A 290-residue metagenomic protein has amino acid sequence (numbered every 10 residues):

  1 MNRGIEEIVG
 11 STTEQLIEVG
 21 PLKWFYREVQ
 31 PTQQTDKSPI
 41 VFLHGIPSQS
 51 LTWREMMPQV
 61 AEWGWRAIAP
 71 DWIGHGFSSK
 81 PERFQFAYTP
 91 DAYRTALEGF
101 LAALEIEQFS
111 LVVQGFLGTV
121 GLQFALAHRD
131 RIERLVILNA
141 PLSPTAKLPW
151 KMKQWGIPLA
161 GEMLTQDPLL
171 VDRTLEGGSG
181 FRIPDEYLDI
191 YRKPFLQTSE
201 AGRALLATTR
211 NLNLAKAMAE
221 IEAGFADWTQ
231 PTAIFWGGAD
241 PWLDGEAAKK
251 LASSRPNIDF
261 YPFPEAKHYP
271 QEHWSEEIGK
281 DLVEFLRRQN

Functional and structural regions predicted by a protein language model:
G4-K23: N-terminal cap/lid segment of alpha/beta-hydrolase-fold proteins
G20, R27-Q30, E62, A69-V113 (+1 more regions): Active-site loop/oxyanion-hole signature of alpha/beta-hydrolase fold enzymes
V29-F77: Conserved HGGG/HGGXW glycine-rich cap/lid loop of the alpha/beta-hydrolase fold
Q114-Q123: Glycine-rich nucleophile elbow surrounding the catalytic serine of serine-hydrolase chemistry
L126, E133-M163: Flexible "cap/lid" loop of the alpha/beta hydrolase fold
L148, T165-A226: Conserved alpha/beta-hydrolase catalytic His-Asp/Glu region
A201-S253, P262: Conserved serine/cysteine hydrolase catalytic core
I258-N290: Catalytic active-site module of serine/aspartate enzymes centered on a nucleophile-bearing elbow/loop
